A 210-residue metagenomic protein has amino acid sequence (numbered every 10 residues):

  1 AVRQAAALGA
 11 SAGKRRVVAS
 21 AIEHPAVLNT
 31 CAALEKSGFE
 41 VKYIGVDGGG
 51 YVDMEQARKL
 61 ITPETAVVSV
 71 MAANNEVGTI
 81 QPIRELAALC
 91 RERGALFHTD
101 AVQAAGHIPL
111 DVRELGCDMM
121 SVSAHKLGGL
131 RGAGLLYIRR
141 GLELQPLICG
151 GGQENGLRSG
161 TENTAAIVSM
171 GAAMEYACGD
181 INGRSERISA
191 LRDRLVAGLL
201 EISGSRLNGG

Functional and structural regions predicted by a protein language model:
A1-G210: Pyridoxal 5′-phosphate
